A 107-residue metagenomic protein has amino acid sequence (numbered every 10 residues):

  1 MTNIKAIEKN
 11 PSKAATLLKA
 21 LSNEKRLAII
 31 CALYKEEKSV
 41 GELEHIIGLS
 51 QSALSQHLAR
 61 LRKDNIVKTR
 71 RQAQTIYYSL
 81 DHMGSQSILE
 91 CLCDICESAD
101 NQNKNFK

Functional and structural regions predicted by a protein language model:
M1-K13, S85-K107: Amphipathic alpha-helical dimerization/coiled-coil segments that flank or bridge DNA-binding/regulatory modules
S12-S52, Q72-G84: N-terminal helix-turn-helix DNA-binding core of bacterial DNA-binding proteins
H45, R62-K63: Alpha-helical residues within the helix-turn-helix
L54, D64, N105-K107: A generic hydrophobic-segment detector
H57: Residues within the DNA-recognition helix of helix-turn-helix
